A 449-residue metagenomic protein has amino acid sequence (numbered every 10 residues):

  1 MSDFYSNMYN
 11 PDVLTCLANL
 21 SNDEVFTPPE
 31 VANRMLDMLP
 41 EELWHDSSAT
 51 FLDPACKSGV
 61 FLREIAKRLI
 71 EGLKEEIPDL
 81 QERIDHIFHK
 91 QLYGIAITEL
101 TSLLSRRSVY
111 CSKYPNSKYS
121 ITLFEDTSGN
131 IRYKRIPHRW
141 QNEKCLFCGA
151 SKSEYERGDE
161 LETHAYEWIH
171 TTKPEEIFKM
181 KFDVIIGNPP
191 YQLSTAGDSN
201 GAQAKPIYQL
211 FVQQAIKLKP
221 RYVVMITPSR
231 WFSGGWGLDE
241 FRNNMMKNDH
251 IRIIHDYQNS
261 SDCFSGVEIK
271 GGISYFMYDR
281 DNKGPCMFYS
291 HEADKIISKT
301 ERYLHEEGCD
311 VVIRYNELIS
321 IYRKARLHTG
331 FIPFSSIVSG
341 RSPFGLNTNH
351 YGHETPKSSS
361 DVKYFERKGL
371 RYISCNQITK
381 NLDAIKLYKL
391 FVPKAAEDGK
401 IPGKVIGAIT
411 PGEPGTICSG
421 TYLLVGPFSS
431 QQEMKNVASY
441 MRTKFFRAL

Functional and structural regions predicted by a protein language model:
M1, Y208, P414-C418: Polar low-complexity intrinsically disordered regions
S2-I254, N259-C263, G272, D281-P285: SAM-dependent methyltransferase catalytic region
N22, E30, M180, S260-L449: C-terminal substrate-recognition regions of SAM-dependent nucleic acid methyltransferases
